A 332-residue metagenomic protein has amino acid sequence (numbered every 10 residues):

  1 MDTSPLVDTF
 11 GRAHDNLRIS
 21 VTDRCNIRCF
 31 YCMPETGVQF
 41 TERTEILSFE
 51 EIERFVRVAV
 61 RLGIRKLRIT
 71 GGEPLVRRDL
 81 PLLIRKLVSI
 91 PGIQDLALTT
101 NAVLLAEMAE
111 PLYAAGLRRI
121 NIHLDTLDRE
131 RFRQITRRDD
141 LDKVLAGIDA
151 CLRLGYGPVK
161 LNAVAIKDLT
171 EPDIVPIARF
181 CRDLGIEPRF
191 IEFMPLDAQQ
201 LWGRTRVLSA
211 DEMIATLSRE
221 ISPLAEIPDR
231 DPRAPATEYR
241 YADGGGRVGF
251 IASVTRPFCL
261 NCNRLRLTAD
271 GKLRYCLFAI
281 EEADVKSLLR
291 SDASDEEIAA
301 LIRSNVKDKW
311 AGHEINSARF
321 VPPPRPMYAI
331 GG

Functional and structural regions predicted by a protein language model:
M1-H14, R233-R247, L301: Short, charged low-complexity linear segments at domain edges
M1-R18, R24-R28, A215-P228, H313-G332: Flexible, acidic/Gly-rich N-terminal and inter-domain linker regions that tether and position cofactor-handling modules
M1-V7, R256-G332: Radical SAM enzyme core and accessory elements
F10-F49, R61, L277: Canonical Radical SAM [4Fe-4S] cluster-binding loop centered on the CxxxCxxC motif and its immediate flanking residues
I27, R129-E130, P257, A283: Glycine-centered loop/turn positions within well-structured domains that cap or flank conserved ligand/cofactor-binding
T36-F40, L127-R129, P195-A198, A283: A short, flexible beta-alpha/helix-coil linker loop
I46-I69, V76-I191: Radical SAM/AdoMet-radical enzyme domain recognition
E130-R133, R138-D149, R153-G249, S253 (+1 more regions): Radical SAM enzyme [4Fe-4S]-AdoMet core and its adjacent flexible, acidic and glycine-rich loops/tails across
